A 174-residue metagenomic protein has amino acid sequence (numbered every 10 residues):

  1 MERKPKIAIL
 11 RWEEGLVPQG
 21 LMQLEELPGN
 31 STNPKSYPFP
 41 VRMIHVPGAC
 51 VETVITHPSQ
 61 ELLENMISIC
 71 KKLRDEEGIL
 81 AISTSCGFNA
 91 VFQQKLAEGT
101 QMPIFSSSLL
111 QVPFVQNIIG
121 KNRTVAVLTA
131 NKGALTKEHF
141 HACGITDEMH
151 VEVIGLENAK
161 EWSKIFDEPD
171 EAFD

Functional and structural regions predicted by a protein language model:
M1-E61, T129-F173: N-terminal glycine-rich anion-binding loop in soluble enzyme alpha/beta folds
K6, M102-P103, T124: Proline-centered loop/turn at the N-terminus of a beta-strand
E14-G15, A81-Q93, S108-Q111, A130-A134: Gly/Ser/Thr-rich loops at beta-strand to alpha-helix junctions that form or flank small-molecule/cofactor-binding
Q60-G78, D174: Short, well-structured alpha-helical segments in soluble
E64, S68-I69, F88-K95, G99: N-terminal active-site wall of soluble small-molecule enzyme domains
G78-I82, Q101-M102: Short active-site oxyanion
K95-I119: Short, acidic/small-residue loops that bind anionic groups at enzyme active sites
N117-T124, K137-C143: Active-site-proximal loop->helix
